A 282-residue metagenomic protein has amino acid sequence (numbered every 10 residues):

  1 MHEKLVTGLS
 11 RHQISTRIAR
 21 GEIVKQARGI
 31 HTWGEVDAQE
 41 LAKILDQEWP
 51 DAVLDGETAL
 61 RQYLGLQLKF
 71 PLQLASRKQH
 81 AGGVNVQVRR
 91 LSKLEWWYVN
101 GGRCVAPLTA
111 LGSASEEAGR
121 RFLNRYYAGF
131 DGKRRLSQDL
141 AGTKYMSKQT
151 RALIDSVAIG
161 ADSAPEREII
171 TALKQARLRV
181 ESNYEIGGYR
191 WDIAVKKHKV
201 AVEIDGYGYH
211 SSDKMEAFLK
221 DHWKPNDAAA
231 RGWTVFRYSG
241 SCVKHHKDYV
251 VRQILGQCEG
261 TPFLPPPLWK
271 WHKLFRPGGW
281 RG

Functional and structural regions predicted by a protein language model:
M1-M146, E259-G282: Short gly/ser-rich loop at a beta-strand->alpha-helix junction or flexible surface loop bordering the NTP-binding
F130-G282: Surface segments flanking catalytic/ligand-binding clefts of nucleic-acid enzymes
